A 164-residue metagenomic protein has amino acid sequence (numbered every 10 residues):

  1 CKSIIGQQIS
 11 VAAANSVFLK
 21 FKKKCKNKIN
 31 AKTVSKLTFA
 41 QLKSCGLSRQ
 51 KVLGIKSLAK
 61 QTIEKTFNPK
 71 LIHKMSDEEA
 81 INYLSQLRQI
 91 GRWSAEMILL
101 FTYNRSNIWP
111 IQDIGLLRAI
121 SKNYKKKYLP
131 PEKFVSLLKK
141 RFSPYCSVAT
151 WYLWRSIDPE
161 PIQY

Functional and structural regions predicted by a protein language model:
C1-Q8: Alpha-helical scaffold segments that form or flank carboxylate-/histidine-based iron centers
I4, K20, Y83, A119 (+1 more regions): Generic structural signal for isolated residues within well-ordered alpha-helices
I5, F39, I63, F67 (+2 more regions): A broad detector of the eukaryotic-type serine/threonine protein kinase catalytic domain
I9-S10, A14-Q86, R141-S143: Alpha-helical ds-nucleic-acid-binding substructure associated with the helix-hairpin-helix region of base-excision DNA
E78, R92-Y164: C-terminal accessory module of base-excision DNA glycosylases/AP lyases that mediates lesion recognition and DNA
